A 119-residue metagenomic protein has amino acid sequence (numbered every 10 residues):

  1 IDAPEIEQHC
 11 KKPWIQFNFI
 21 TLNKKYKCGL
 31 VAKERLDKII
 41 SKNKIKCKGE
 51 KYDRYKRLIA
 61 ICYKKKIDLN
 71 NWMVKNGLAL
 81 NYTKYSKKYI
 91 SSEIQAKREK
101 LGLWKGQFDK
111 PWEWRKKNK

Functional and structural regions predicted by a protein language model:
I1-N76: Electropositive
F17, L22, K75, S92 (+2 more regions): Enriched - but not universal
R57-L103: Conserved beta-structured recognition patch
R98-K119: Charged phosphate-binding loop/patch that engages nucleotide di/tri-phosphates or the phosphate backbone of nucleic
